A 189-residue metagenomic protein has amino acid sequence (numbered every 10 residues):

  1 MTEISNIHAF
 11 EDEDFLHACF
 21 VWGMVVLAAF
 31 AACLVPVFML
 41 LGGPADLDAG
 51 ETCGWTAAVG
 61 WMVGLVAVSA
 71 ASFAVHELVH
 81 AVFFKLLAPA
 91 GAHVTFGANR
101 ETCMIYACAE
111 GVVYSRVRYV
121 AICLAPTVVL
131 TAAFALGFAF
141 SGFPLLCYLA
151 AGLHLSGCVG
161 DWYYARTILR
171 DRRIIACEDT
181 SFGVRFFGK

Functional and structural regions predicted by a protein language model:
M1-A45, R100-K189: Metalloprotease/metallohydrolase-associated module, dominated by Zn2+-dependent proteases
P44-A58: Perimembrane loop-to-helix junctions flanking transmembrane segments
E51-W55, H76, I105-Y106: Short hydrophobic/aromatic-rich motifs at helix boundaries and adjacent loops
W55-F73: Short pre-active-site segment immediately N-terminal to the catalytic Zn-binding motif
M62-V66, G91, I105: A generic short-segment signal for beta-strand/edge and adjacent turn/coil regions
S72-K85, P126: Active-site recognition of the HExxH zinc-binding catalytic motif
H80-H93, R170-D171: Catalytic Zn2+-binding segment of zinc metalloproteases
H93, A98-R100: Extended, polar beta-sheet/loop recognition surfaces of beta-rich domains that mediate binding to diverse ligands
